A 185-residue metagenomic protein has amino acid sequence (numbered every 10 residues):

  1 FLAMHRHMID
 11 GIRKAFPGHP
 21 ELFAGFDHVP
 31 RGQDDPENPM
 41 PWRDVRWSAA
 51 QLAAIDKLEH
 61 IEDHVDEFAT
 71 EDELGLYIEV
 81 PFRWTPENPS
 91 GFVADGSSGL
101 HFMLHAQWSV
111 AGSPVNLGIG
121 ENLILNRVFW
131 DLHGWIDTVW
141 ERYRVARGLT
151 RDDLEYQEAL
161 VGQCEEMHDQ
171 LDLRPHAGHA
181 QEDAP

Functional and structural regions predicted by a protein language model:
F1-P185: C-terminal accessory segments of proteins
